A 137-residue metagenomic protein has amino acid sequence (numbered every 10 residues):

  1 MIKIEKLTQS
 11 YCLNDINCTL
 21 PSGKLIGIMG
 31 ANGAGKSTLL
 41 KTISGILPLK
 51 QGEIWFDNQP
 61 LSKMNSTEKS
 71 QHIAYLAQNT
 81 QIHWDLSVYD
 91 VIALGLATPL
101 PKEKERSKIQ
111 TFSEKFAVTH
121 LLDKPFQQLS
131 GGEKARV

Functional and structural regions predicted by a protein language model:
I4-L7, Y11-K24, G52: Conserved beta-strand
M29-A31: The feature captures the beta-strand-to-loop junction immediately N-terminal to the Walker
S37-T38: Conserved Walker
S44: Helix-to-loop junction immediately C-terminal to a conserved catalytic motif
G52-P60, K69: Conserved ABC transporter NBD signature motif
K63, N79-A93, T98-E103, P125: Conserved catalytic motifs of ABC-family nucleotide-binding domains
R106-L121: Conserved ABC ATPase "signature" region
P125-L129, E133: Conserved ABC ATPase signature
